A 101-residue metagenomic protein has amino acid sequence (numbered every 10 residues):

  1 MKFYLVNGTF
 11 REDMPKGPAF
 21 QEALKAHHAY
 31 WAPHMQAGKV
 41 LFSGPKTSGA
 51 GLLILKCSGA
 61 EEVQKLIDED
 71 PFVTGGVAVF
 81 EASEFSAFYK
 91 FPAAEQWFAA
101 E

Functional and structural regions predicted by a protein language model:
M1-E101: Conserved, structured core segments of small domains
